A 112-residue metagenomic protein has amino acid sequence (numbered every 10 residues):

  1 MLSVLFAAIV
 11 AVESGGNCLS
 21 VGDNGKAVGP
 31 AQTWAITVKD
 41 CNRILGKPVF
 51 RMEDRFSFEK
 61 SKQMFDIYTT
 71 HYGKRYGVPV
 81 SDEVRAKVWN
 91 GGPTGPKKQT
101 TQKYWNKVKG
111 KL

Functional and structural regions predicted by a protein language model:
M1-A11: Hydrophobic alpha-helical targeting segments used for export or membrane insertion
M1-L2, N24, P79-D82: Extracellular/periplasmic catalytic domains that process cell-envelope and extracellular macromolecules
V4, V28, K60-M64: Generic recognition of short, well-ordered alpha-helical interface segments
L5, G29, S81-R85: Residue-level detector of well-ordered alpha-helical segments, enriched for hydrophobic/aromatic packing positions
A8, A31-Q32, K87-V88: Structural recognition of the beta-strand scaffold that forms the well-ordered cores of secreted hydrolase catalytic
S14-S20, G92-Q102: Secretory-pathway/luminal and periplasmic proteins that interact with or process carbohydrate-rich
G15-D40: N-terminal targeting signals for Sec/Tat export/insertion, comprising classic cleavable signal peptides
A35-P96, W105-L112: Alpha-helical segment that forms one wall of the substrate-binding/catalytic cleft in peptidoglycan-active domains
